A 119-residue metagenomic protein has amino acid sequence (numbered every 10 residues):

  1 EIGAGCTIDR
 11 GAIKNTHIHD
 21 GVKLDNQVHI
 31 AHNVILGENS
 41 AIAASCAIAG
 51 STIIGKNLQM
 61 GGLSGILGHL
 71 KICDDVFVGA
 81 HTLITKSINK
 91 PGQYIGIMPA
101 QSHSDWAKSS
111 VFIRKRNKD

Functional and structural regions predicted by a protein language model:
E1-S102: Structural signal for interior beta-strand "rungs" in well-ordered beta-sheet cores of soluble enzyme domains
G92, P99-D119: Terminal amphipathic alpha-helical/low-complexity segments used for targeting or macromolecular assembly
